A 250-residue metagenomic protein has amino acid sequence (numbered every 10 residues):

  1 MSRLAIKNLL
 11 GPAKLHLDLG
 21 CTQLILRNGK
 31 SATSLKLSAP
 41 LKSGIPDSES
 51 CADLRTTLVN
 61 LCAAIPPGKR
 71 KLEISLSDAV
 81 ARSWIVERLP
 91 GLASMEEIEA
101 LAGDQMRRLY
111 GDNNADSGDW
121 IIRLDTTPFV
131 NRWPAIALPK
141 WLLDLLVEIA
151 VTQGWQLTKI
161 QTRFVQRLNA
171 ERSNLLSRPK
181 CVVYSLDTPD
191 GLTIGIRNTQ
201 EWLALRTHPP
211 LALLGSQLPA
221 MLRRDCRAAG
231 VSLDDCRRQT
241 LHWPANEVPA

Functional and structural regions predicted by a protein language model:
M1-A250: Hydrophobic/aromatic-enriched cytosolic interaction surfaces used to assemble or bind macromolecules
